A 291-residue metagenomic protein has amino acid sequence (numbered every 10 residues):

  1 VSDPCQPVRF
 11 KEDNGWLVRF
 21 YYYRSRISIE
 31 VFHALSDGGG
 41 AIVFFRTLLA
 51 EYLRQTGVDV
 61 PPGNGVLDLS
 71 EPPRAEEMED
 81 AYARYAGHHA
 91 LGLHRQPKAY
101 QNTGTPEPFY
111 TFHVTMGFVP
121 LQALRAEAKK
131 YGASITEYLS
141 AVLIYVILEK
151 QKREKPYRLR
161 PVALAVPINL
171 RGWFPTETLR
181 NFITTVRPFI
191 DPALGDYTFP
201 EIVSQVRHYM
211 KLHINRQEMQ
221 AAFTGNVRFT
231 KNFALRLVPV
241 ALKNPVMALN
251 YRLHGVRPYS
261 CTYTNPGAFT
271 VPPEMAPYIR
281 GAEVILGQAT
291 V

Functional and structural regions predicted by a protein language model:
V1, G63-V119, V166: Short amphipathic alpha-helices and their capping loops
V1-Q55: Acyl-thioester-dependent condensation/acyltransferase catalytic cores
V1-V18, M116, E149-V291: Acyl-thioester-dependent acyl-group transfer interface
N14-S28, Q101-L170: Gly/Ser/Thr-rich phosphate-binding loops and adjoining beta-strand/alpha-helix segments that form adenosine-phosphate
A34, E51, Y138, V146-K150 (+1 more regions): Short alpha-helical functional segments enriched in proximate histidine and acidic residues
D37-F45, T136, F199, V203: Short, charged, low-complexity patches
L49-T56, I144-L148, R207: Short amphipathic alpha-helical signal-transduction/dimerization elements
V58-L67, E154-P161: Short, glycine/acidic-rich hinge or "gate" loops at secondary-structure transitions that mediate conformational
